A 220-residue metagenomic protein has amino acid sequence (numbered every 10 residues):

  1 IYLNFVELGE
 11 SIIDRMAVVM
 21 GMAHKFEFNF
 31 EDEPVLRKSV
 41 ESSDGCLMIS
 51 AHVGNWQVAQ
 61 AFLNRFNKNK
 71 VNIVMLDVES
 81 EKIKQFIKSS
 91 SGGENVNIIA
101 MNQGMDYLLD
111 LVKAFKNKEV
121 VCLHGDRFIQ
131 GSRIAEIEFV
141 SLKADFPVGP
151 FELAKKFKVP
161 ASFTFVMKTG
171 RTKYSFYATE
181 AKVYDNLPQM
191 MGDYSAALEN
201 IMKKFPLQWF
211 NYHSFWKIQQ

Functional and structural regions predicted by a protein language model:
I1-S50, N67, K88, N95: Membrane-anchoring hydrophobic helices of lipid-metabolizing enzymes
M22-F28, N97-N102, F139-S141, L187: Short, flexible loop segments at the rims of nucleotide/cofactor-binding pockets, characterized by
E31-E33, V74-L76, M101, T179-A181 (+1 more regions): Conserved beta-strand termini and adjacent loop/short-helix elements that scaffold enzyme active sites in alpha/beta
E33-P34, V53, D77, M105 (+1 more regions): Alpha-helix N-cap/helix-start capping motif
E33-R37, Q60-N64, K84-K88, L111-V112 (+2 more regions): Short amphipathic alpha-helical segments and helix-helix/interface helices
D44-N102, G131-E138: Catalytic core of membrane glycerolipid acyltransferases/transacylases, capturing the structured, soluble-facing
R65-F66, M105-Q220: Non-catalytic C-terminal accessory region of glycerolipid acyltransferases and related lyso-lipid remodeling enzymes
